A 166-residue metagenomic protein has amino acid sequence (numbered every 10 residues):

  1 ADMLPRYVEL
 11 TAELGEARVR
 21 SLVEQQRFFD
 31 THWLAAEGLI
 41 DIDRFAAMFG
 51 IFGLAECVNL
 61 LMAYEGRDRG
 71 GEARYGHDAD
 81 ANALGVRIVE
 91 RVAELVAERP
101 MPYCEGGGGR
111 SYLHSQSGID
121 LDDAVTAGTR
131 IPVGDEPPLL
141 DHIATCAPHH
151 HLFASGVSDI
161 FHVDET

Functional and structural regions predicted by a protein language model:
A1-L61, E65: Structured mid-domain segments that build the active-site/substrate or prosthetic-cofactor binding neighborhood
A1-V8, R91-E105: Flexible helix-coil linker/hinge segments at domain or subdomain boundaries
E9-Q26, R67-G76, P102-S115: Short, glycine/acidic-rich hinge or "gate" loops at secondary-structure transitions that mediate conformational
G38, E72-D80, V157-H162: Short beta-alpha connecting loops at secondary-structure transitions that line or flank enzyme active sites
G50-G53, L84, I88-V92, T145 (+2 more regions): General structural feature for long, well-ordered alpha-helical segments within catalytic domains of soluble enzymes
D68-L95: Short secondary-structure subsegments characteristic of cysteine-rich extracellular domains
S111-T166: Catalytic alpha/beta core of large soluble enzyme barrels
